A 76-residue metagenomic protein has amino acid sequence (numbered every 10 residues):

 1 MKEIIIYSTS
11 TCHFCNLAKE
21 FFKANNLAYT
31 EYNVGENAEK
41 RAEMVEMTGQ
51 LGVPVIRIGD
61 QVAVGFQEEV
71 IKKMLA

Functional and structural regions predicted by a protein language model:
M1-N25: Local sequence-structure signature of Cys/Sec-based thiol-disulfide redox active-site neighborhoods
H13, E36, A63: Glycine-/small-residue-rich active-site loops that bind phosphorylated ligands and cofactors
A28: Residue-level detector of anion-binding/catalytic polar loops
N33-G49: Thioredoxin-like thiol-disulfide oxidoreductase module
P54-A63: A short, hydrophobic beta-strand/beta-hairpin element that forms part of a small beta-sheet core
Q67: Active-site microenvironments of hydrolase-like enzyme catalytic domains
K72-A76: Short hydrophobic/aromatic patches at helix-to-coil boundaries
